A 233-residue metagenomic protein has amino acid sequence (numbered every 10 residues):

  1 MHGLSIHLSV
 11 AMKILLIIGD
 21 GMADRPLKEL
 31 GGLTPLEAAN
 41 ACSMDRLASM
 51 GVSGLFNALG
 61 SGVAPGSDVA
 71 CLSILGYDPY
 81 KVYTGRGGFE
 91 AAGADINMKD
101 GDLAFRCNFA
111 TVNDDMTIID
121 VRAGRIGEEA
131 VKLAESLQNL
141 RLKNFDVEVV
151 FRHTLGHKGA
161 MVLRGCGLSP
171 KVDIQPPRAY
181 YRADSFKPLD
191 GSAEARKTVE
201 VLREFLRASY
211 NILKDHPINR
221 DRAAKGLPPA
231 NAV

Functional and structural regions predicted by a protein language model:
M1-A11: Short, Lys/Arg-enriched N-terminal segments with co-localized hydrophobic residues within the first ~10-30 amino acids
H7, M44-A48, K99-G101, V150-H153 (+1 more regions): A general structural signal for short secondary-structure junctions and capping/turn motifs
S9-A11, D146, D215-P217: Short hydrophobic "helix-edge" motifs at membrane interfaces and signal-peptide entry regions
K13, A23-R141: Active-site nucleophile/metal-coordination loop of metallo-enzymes that catalyze phosphate/sulfate and related
K13-L15, G54, F105, H157-G159 (+1 more regions): Structural beta-strand/beta-sheet cores of well-ordered domains, especially the beta-sheet scaffolds that support
K13-R25, R46-L47, F205, D221-A224 (+1 more regions): Beta-strand elements within well-structured catalytic alpha/beta cores of enzymes that handle phosphate/sulfate esters
R86-L213: A contiguous, mid-domain pocket- or channel-lining segment that forms the substrate-recognition surface
E200, Y210, K214-D221, K225-P228 (+1 more regions): Long, well-ordered, tryptophan-enriched scaffold segments
